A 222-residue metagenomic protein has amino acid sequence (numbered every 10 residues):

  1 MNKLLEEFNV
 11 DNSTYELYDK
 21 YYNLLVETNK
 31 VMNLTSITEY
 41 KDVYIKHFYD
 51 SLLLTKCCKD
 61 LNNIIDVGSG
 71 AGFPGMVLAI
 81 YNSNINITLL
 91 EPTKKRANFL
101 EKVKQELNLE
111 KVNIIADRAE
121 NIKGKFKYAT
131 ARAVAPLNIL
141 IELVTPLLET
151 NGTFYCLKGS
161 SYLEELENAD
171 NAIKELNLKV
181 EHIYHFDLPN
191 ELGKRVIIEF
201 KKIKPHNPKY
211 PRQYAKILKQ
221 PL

Functional and structural regions predicted by a protein language model:
M1-L61, I65, K95-V112: Class I SAM-dependent transferase core
L25, L78, K158, F200: Residue-level signal for inorganic ion chemistry
T38, I114-D117, H182-Y184: Short loop/edge segments at beta-strand edges and connector loops that shape dinucleotide/nucleotide cofactor-binding
L52-A135, I139-E142: Conserved SAM/SAH cofactor-binding pocket of Class I
N82, L148-T150: Helix-to-beta-strand junctions that scaffold the AdoMet/dcAdoMet cofactor pocket in Class I SAM-dependent enzymes
R96-N98, Y162, L166: Short alpha-helix immediately C-terminal to the canonical SAM-binding loop
N151-E164: Conserved beta-strand signature within the Rossmann-like core of class I S-adenosyl-L-methionine
E167-L222: SAM/dcSAM-binding transferase cores
